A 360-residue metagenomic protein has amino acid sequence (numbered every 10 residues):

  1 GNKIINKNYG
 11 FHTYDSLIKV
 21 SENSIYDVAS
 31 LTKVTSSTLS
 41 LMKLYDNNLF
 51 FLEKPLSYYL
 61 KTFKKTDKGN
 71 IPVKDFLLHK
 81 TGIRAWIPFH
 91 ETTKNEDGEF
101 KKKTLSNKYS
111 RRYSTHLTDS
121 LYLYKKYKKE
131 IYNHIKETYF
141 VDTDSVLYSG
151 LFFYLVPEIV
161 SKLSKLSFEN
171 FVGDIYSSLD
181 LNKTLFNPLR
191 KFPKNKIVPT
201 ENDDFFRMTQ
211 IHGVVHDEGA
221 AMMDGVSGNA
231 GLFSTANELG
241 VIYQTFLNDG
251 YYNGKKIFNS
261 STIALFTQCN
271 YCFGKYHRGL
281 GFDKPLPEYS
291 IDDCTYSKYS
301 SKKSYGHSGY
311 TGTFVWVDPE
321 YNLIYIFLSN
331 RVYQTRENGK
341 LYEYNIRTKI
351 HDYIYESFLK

Functional and structural regions predicted by a protein language model:
G1, K33, S37, L41 (+6 more regions): Residue-level preference for non-acidic, small/hydrophobic
G1, Y9, H79-T81, D283-P285 (+3 more regions): Active-site-proximal beta-strand/loop segments in catalytic clefts of secreted hydrolases
G1-K19, L117-K125, N182-T184, V315-D318 (+1 more regions): A short, well-structured edge-of-sheet supersecondary motif
G1-V28, L49-F51, Q210, D217 (+2 more regions): Short, conserved catalytic-motif segment at the N-terminal edge
D15-F76, T138-F152, S227-A230: Short active-site loop at a secondary-structure junction that contains or immediately precedes the catalytic residue(s)
K19, T66-N70, F140, F273-K275 (+2 more regions): Extracellular/periplasmic catalytic domains that process cell-envelope and extracellular macromolecules
K68-K302: Short, surface-exposed loop or secondary-structure junction motifs that flank catalytic or metal-binding residues
H307-K360: Structured C-terminal helix/loop/strand segments within mature extracytoplasmic catalytic/sensor domains
